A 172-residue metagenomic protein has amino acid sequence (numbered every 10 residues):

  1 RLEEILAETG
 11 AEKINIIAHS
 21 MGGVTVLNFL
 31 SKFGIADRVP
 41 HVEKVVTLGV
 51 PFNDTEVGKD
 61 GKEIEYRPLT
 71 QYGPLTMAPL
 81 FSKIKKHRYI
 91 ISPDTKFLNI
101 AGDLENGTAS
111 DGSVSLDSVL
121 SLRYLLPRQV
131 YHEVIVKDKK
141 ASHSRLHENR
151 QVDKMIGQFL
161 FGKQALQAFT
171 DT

Functional and structural regions predicted by a protein language model:
R1-S92, D111: Serine-dependent carboxylesterase/thioesterase catalytic core of lipase-like alpha/beta-hydrolase/SGNH enzymes
I90-T172: C-terminal catalytic-base region of ester-bond hydrolases, centering on the histidine of the charge-relay
